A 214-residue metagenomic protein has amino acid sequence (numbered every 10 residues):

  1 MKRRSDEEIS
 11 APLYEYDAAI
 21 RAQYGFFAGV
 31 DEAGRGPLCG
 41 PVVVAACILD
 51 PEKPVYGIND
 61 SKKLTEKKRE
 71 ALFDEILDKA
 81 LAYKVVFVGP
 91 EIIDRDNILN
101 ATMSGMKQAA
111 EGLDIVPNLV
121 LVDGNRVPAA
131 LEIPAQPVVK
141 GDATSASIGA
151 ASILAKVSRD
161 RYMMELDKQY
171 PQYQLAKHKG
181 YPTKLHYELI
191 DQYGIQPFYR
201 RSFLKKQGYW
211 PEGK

Functional and structural regions predicted by a protein language model:
M1-K214: RNase H-like, Mg2+-dependent phosphodiesterase core, and more generally RNA phosphate-backbone-engaging helix-loop
